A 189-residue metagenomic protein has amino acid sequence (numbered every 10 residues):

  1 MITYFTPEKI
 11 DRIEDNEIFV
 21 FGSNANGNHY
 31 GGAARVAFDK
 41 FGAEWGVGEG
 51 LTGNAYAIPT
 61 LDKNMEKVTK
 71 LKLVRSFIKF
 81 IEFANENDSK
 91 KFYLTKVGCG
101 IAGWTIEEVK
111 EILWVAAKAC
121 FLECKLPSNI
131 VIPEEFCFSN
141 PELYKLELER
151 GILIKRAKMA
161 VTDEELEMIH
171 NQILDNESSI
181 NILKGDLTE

Functional and structural regions predicted by a protein language model:
M1-L146, I152-L153, G185, E189: Macrodomain-like recognition of ADP-ribose-binding/processing modules
L148-R150, E165, I169, S178: Generic short amphipathic/hydrophobic targeting helices enriched at N-termini, encompassing Sec-type signal peptides
K155-M168: Charged, low-complexity interaction regions
A157, L174-E189: Amphipathic alpha-helical coiled-coil segments
